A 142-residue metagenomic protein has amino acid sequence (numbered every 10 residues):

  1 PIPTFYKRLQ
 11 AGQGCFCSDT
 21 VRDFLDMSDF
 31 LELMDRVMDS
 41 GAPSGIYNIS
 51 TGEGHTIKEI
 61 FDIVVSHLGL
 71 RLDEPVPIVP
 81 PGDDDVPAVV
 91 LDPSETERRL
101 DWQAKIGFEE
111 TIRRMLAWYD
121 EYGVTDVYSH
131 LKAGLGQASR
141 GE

Functional and structural regions predicted by a protein language model:
L9-E142: C-terminal substrate-binding subdomain of Rossmann-fold SDR/epimerase-dehydratase oxidoreductases
